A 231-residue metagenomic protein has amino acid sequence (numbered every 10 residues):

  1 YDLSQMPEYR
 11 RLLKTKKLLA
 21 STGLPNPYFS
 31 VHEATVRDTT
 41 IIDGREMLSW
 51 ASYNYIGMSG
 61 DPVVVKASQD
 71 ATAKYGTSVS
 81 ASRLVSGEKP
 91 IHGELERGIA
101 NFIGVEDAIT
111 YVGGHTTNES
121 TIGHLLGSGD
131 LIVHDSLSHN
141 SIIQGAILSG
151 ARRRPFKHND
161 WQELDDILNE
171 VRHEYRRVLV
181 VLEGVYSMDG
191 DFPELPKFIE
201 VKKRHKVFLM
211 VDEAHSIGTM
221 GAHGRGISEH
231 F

Functional and structural regions predicted by a protein language model:
L3-Y75, V207: N-terminal "arm"/small-domain region of PLP-dependent enzymes with the aminotransferase-like
G57-M58, V85-E88, N140, W161-Q162 (+2 more regions): Short, small-residue-enriched loops and turns at beta-alpha junctions that line or gate enzyme active sites
K66, D70-G114: Conserved N-terminal alpha-helix of the aminotransferase class I/II PLP-enzyme fold
T121-N140: Conserved PLP-anchoring active-site segment centered on the Schiff-base-forming lysine
S128, L148-G150, H205: Short, structured coil segments at secondary-structure junctions
R154, H158-V211: Active-site phosphate-binding strand-loop segment of PLP-dependent enzymes
H205-K206, G226-F231: Conserved active-site segment immediately N-terminal to the catalytic lysine that forms the internal aldimine
